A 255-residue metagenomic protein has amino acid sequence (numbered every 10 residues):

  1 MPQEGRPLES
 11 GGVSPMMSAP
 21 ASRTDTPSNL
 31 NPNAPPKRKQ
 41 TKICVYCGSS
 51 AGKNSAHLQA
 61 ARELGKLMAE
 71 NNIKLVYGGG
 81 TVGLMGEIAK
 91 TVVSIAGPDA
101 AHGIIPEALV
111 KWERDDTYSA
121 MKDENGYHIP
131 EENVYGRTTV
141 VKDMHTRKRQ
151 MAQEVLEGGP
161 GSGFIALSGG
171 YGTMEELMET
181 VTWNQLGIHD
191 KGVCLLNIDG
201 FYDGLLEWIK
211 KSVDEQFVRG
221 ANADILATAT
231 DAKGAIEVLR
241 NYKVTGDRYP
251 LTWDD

Functional and structural regions predicted by a protein language model:
P2-G163, G187, I198-D255: A cross-family phosphate/adenosyl-ligand binding-site feature
P160-L186: Long, charge-patterned amphipathic alpha-helical coiled-coil/hairpin "stalk" segments used as oligomerization
T182, H189-L196: Catalytic binding pocket for nucleotide-activated donors in carbohydrate/polymer assembly enzymes
